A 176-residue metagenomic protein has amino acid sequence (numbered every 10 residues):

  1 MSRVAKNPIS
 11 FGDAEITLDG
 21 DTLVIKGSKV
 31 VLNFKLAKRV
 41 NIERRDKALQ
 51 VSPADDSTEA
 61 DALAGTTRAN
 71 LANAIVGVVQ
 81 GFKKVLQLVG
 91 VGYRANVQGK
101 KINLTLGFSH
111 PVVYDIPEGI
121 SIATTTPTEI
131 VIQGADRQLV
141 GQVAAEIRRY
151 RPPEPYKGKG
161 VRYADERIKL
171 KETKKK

Functional and structural regions predicted by a protein language model:
M1-K176: Ribosome-associated RNA-binding proteins
